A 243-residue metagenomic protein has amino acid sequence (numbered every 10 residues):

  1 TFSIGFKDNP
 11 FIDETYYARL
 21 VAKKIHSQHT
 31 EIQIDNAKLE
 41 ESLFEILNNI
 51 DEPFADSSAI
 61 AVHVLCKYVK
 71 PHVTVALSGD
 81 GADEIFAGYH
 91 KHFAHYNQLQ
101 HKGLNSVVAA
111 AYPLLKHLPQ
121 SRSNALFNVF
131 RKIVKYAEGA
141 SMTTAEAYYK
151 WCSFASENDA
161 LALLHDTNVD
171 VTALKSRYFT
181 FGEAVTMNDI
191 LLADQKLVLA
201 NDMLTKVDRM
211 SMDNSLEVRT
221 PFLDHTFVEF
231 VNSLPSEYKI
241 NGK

Functional and structural regions predicted by a protein language model:
T1-V169, R209-K243: ATP-dependent adenylate-handling active sites, centered on carboxylate activation for C-N bond formation
T167-F179: A short, charged helix-loop
T180-D189, S211-N214, Y238: Short, solvent-exposed helix-loop connector elements
K196: Basic, amphipathic alpha-helical recognition segments used for DNA target recognition
L199: Globin-like tetrapyrrole-binding proteins
